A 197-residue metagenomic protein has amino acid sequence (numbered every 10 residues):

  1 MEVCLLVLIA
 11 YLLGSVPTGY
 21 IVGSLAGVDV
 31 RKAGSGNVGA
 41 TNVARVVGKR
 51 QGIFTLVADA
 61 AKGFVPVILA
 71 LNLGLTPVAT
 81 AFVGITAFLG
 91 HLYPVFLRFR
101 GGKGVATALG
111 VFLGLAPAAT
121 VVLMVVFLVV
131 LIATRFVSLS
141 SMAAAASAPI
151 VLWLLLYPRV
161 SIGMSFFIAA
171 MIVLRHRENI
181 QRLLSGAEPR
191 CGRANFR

Functional and structural regions predicted by a protein language model:
M1-L25: N-terminal signal-anchor transmembrane alpha helix
E2, L6-V7, Q51-V95, A118 (+2 more regions): Nucleotide and nucleotide-moiety/phosphate-recognizing core
A10-S15, A87-H91, F127, L131 (+1 more regions): Alpha-helical transmembrane segments of multi-pass membrane proteins
G19, S24, G90-R100, F127-T134 (+1 more regions): C-terminal ends of transmembrane helices
V22-G52, N179-R197: Cytosolic, membrane-interface loops and tails of multi-pass inner-membrane proteins
D29-A40, F96-L109, F136-A144: Short, non-helical or kinked segments that cap or interrupt transmembrane helices
A44-G48, A70-L73, T86, G90 (+2 more regions): Interfacial segments of multi-pass membrane proteins
V121, V137-A144, L156-I168: Loop-to-transmembrane alpha-helix initiation sites
